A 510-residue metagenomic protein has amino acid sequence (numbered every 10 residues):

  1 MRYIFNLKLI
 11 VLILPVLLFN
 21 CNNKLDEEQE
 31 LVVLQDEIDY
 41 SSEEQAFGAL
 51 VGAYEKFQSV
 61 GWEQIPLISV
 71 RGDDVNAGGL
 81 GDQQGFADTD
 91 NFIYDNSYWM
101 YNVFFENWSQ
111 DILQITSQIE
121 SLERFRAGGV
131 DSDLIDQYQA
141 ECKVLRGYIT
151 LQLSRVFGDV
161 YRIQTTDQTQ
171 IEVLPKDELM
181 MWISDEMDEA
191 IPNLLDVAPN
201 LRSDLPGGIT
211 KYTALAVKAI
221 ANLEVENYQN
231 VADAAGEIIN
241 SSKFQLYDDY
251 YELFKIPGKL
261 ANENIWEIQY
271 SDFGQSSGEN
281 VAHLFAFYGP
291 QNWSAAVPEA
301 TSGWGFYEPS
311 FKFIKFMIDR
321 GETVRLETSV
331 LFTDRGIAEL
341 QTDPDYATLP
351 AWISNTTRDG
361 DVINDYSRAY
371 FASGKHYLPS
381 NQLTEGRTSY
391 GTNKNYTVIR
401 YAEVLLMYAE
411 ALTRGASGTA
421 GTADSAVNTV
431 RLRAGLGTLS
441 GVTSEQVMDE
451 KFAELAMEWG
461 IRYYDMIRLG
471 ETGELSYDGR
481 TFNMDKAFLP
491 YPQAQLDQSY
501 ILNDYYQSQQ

Functional and structural regions predicted by a protein language model:
N20-N22, Y54, G79, W108-S109 (+6 more regions): Long, intrinsically disordered, low-complexity segments
C21-V70, A235, F254, S499-Q510: Membrane-proximal, proline-rich intrinsically disordered regions
I38, S42-G61, G81-F157, Q170-M181 (+4 more regions): Conserved, well-structured interaction surfaces
Q139, R146, K211, K218 (+2 more regions): Structural register within alpha-helical repeat arrays
Y228, G418-A420: TPR-repeat structural position
F316-R400: Flexible, polar/acidic helix-loop-strand segments at domain edges
